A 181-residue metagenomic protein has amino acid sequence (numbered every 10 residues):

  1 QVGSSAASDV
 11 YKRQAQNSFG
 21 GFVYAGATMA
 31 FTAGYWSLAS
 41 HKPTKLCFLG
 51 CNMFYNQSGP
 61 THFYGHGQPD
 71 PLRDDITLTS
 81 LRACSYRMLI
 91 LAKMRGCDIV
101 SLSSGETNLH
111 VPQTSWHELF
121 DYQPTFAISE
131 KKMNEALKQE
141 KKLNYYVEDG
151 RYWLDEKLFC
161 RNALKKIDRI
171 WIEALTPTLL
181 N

Functional and structural regions predicted by a protein language model:
Q1-A7, Y11: Single conserved hydrophobic/aromatic residue that forms the stacking wall/gate of nucleotide- or nucleobase-binding
S8, A25-M29, S115-W116: Secondary-structure junction/capping motif
D9-F22: Glycine/charged-rich beta-loop-alpha catalytic/anionic-binding loops adjacent to active sites
R13-A15, H62-Q68: Surface-exposed, active-site-proximal loop segments in enzymatic domains
A25-L38, P43-G65, R73-S85, L89 (+1 more regions): Glycine-rich anion-binding loop/nest that anchors nucleotide
H66-D74, F120-P124: Acidic, Ser/Thr-rich peripheral helices and adjacent loops at domain boundaries
K93: Anion (oxyanion) recognition and catalysis
S101-S104, L109-N181: Long, compositionally biased charged/polar accessory segments in the mid-to-C-terminal portions of proteins
